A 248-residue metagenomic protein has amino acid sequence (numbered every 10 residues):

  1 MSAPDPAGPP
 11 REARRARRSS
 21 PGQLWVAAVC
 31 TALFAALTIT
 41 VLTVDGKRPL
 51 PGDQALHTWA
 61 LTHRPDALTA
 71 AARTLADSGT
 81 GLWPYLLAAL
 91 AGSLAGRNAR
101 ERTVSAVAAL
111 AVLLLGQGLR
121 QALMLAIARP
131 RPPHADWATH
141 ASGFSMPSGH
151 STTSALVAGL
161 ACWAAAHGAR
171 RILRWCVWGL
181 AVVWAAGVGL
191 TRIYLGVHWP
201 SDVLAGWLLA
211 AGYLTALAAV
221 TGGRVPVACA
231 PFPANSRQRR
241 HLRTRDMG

Functional and structural regions predicted by a protein language model:
M1-W83, M124-A138, R245-M247: N-terminal transmembrane-helix/juxtamembrane module of multi-pass inner/ER membrane proteins
P4-R14, S19-P21, A91-E101, A161-A169 (+1 more regions): Structural signal for the C-terminal ends of transmembrane alpha-helices and the immediately following loop
Q23-C30, A88-Q117: Interfacial segments of alpha-helical transmembrane regions
A36-T38, L114-R120, V183-I193: Aromatic-anchored segments of alpha-helical transmembrane domains
A67-L68, R100-S105, P133, R171-C176: Membrane-helix interface segments
A108-V112, G116, R120, G206 (+2 more regions): Alpha-helical transmembrane segments in multi-pass membrane proteins
L114-A122, P147-T152: Mid-bilayer segments of alpha-helical transmembrane spans in multi-pass integral membrane proteins that mediate
D136-G248: Membrane-embedded catalytic cores of phosphoryl/pyrophosphoryl-handling enzymes
